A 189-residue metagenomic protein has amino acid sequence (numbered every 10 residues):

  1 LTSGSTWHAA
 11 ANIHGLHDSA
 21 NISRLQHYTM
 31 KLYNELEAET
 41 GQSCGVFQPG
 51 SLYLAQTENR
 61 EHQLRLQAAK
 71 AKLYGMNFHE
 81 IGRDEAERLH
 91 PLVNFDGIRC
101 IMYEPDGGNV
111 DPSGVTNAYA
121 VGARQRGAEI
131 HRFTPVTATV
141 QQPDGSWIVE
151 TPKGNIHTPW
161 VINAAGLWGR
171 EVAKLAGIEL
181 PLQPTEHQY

Functional and structural regions predicted by a protein language model:
L1-T6: Glycine-rich FAD pyrophosphate-binding loop
W7, L66, A173-G177: Short amphipathic alpha-helical segments
A10-L89: Dinucleotide-binding Rossmann-like beta1-alpha1 core, especially the glycine-rich loop that anchors the ADP
S51, R99, H187-Y189: Short hydrophobic/aromatic beta-strand or adjacent loop that forms the aromatic wall/cage of a ligand/substrate-binding
N59, H90-I98, V140-I148: A short, glycine/Asx- and small/polar-enriched loop/turn that sits immediately N-terminal to a beta-strand
N77, E129, E179: Residue-level detector of anion-binding/catalytic polar loops
M102-W160, A164, W168-E171: Helical element adjacent to the flavin cofactor pocket in flavoenzyme catalytic cores
E171-Y189: Glycine-rich beta-alpha-beta "Rossmann" dinucleotide-binding loop(s) and their flanking helix/strand
